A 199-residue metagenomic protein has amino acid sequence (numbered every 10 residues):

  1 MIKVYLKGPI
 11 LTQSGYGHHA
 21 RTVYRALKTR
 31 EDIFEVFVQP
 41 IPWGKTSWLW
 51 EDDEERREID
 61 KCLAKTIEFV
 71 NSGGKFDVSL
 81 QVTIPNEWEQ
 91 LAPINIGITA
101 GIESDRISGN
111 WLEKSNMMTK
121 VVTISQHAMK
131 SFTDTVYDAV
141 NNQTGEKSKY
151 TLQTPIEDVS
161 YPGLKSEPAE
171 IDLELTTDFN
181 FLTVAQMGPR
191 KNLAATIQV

Functional and structural regions predicted by a protein language model:
M1-G44: N-terminal subdomain of nucleotide-sugar transferases
I2, P93, F179: Nucleotide donor/acceptor-binding cores
Y5-K7, K45-T133: Extended catalytic core of nucleotide-activated donor transferases of GT-like folds
Y5-L6, L173-K191, I197: Conserved donor-binding/catalytic core segment of Leloir-type glycosyltransferases
I10-T12, G101, M187: Residue-level signal for short, function-critical loop segments
F34, I197-V199: A conserved nucleotide-sugar
Q39, I98, V159-S160: Hydrophobic residues at beta-strand termini and immediately following loops that shape nucleotide-binding pockets
T119-P168: Donor nucleotide-sugar binding/catalytic pocket of nucleotide-sugar-dependent glycosyltransferases
